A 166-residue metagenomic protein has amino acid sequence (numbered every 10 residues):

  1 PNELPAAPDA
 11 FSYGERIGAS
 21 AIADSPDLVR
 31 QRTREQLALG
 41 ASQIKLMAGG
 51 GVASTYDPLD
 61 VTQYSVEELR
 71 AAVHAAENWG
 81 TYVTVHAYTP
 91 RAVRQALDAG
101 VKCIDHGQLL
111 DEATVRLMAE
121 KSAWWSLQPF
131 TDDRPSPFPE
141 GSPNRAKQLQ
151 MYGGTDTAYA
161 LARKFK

Functional and structural regions predicted by a protein language model:
P1-A75, S122-P139: Divalent-metal coordination cores built from histidine and acidic residues
S12, L109-K166: Active-site-adjacent C-terminal substructures of enzyme catalytic domains
S20-R34, K102-E112, L149-G153: Active-site glycine- and acidic-residue-rich loops that bind and position anionic ligands or nucleotide-like cofactors
R34, R70, H74, R94-L97 (+2 more regions): Alpha-helical segments flanking ligand/cofactor-binding loops in enzyme cores
G40, I44, A76, H86 (+2 more regions): Conserved, mostly hydrophobic/aromatic
A72-T84: Short beta-strand/loop segments at the ligand-binding rim of alpha/beta enzyme cores
V83-H86, D105, W124-S126: Structural detector of well-ordered beta-strand residues that form the stable sheet scaffold of enzyme domains
